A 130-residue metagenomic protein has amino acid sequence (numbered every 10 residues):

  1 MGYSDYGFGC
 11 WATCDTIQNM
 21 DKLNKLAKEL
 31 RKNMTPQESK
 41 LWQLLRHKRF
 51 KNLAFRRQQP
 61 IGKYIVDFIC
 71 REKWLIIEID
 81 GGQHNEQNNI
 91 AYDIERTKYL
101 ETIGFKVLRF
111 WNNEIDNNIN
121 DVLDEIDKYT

Functional and structural regions predicted by a protein language model:
M1-L53, T102: Solvent-exposed, charged helical/coil patches that constitute nucleic-acid or partner-interaction surfaces
L30, M34, G62-Y129: Basic, amphipathic alpha-helical patches used to engage nucleic acids or provide basic targeting signals, exemplified
K48, Q58-Q59, I77: Short glycine- and Lys/Arg-enriched binding-loop motifs that mark or flank ligand-binding interfaces
